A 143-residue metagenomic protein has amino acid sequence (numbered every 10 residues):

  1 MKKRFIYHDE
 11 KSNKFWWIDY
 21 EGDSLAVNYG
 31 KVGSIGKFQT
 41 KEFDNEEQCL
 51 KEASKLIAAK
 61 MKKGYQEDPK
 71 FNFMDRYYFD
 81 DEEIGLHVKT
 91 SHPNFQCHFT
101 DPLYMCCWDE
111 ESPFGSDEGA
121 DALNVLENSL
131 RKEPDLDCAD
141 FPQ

Functional and structural regions predicted by a protein language model:
M1-I6: Short, hydrophobic/aromatic-rich segments at coil-to-beta transitions
E10-S12: A charge-rich, low-complexity, intrinsically flexible signal that marks solvent-exposed coils, linkers, repeats
K14-T40: Short aromatic-glycine-(Arg/Gly/Cys) micro-motifs in beta-strand/loop hairpins
D44-K62: A short, charged, amphipathic alpha-helix used as a generic interaction element across diverse proteins
K63-R76: Intrinsically disordered, low-complexity charged/polar segments
H87-P102: Short acidic, Pro/Gly- and aromatic-enriched capping/linker segments at domain boundaries
T100-P102, D121-Q143: Non-catalytic all-alpha helical scaffold/repeat segments
D101-Y104, W108-A120: Extended alpha-helical interaction segments
